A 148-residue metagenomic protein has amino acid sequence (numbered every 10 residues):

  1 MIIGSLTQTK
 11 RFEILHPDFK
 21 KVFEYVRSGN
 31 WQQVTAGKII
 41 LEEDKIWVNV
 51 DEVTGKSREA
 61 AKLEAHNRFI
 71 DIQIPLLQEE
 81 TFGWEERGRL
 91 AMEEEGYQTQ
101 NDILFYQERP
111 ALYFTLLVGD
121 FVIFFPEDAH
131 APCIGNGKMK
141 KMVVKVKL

Functional and structural regions predicted by a protein language model:
I2-N49, S57-A65: A short, N-terminal "cap"/entry segment at the start of jelly-roll beta-barrel domains of the cupin/DSBH fold
V48-H66, L76-L90: Conserved short histidine dyad/triad with adjacent acidic residue
R68, Y106-A111: Short alpha-helix capping/helix-loop boundary micro-motifs
R68-E80, E86, G96-D102, K145-V146: Short, conserved beta-strand element in jelly-roll/cupin
I72, F121-I123, K138-L148: A short hydrophobic beta-strand segment most commonly corresponding to one strand of the jelly-roll/cupin
I72, L112-F114: Short, surface-exposed secondary-structure edge patches
F114-A129: Conserved metal-binding segment of the jelly-roll/cupin
